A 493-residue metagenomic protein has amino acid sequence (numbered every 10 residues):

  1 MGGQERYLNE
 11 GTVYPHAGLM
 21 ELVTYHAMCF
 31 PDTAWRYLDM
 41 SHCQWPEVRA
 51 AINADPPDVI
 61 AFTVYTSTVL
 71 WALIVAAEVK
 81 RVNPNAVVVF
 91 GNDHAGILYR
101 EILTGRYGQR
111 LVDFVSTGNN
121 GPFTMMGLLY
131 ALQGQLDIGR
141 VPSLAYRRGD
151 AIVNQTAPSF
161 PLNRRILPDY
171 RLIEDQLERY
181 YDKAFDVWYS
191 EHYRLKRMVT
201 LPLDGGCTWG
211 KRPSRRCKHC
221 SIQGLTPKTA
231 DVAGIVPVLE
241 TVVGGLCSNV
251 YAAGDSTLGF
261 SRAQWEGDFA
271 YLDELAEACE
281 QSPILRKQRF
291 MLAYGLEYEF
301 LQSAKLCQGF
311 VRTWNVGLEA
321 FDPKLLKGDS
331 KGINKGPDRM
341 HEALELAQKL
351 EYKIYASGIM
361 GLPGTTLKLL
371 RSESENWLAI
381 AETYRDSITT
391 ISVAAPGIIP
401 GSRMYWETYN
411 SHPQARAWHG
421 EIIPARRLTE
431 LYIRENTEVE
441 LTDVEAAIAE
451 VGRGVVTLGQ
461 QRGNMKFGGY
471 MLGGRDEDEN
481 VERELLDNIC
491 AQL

Functional and structural regions predicted by a protein language model:
M1-V13: Short glycine-rich His-centered loop
L8, A34, R49-N53, D58 (+3 more regions): Radical SAM enzyme core and accessory elements
G11-H26: Short catalytic helix/loop segments, enriched in acidic residues and glycine and frequently bearing histidine
Y14, R171-L350: Radical SAM [4Fe-4S] cluster-binding motif and immediate context
Y25, A34-F160, G401: Glycine-rich beta-alpha loop elements in corrinoid/cobalamin-binding modules across cobalamin-dependent enzymes
V59-A61, V87, V243-A253, V311-L318 (+1 more regions): Conserved C-terminal portion of the radical SAM core fold that forms the substrate/S-adenosylmethionine-binding
V82-V87, I284-R286, E351-Y352: A short helix->loop->beta-strand "cap" motif at the edges of active sites that frequently abuts
Y99, F260-A263, K324-D329, M360-K368 (+1 more regions): Flexible glycine/acidic-rich beta-alpha junction loops that bind and position SAM and/or redox cofactors in anaerobic
